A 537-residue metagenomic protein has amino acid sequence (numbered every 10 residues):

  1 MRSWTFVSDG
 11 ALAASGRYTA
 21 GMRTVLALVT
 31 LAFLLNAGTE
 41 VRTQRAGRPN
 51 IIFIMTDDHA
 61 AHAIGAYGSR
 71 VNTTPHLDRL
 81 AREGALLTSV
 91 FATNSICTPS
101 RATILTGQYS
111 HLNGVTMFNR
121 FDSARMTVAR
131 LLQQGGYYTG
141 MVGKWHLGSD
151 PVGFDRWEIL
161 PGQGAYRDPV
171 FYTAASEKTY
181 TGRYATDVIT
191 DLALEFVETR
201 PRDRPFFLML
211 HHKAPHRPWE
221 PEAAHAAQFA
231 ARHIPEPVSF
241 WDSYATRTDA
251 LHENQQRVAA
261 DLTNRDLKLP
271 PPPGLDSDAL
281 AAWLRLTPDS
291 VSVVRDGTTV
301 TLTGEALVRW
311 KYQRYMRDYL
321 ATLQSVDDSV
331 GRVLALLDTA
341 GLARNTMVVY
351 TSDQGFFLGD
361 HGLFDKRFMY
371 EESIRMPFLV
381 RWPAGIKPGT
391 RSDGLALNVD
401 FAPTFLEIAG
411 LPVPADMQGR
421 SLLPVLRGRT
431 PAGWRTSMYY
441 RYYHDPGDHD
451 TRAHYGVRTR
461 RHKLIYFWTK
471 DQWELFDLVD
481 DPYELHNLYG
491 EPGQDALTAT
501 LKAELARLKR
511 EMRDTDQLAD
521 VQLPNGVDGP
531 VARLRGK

Functional and structural regions predicted by a protein language model:
V25-N36: Bacterial N-terminal signal peptides
V41-W468, Q472-W473, P482-A503, R510 (+1 more regions): Formylglycine-dependent sulfatase
R513-Q517, V521: C-terminal "closing" transmembrane helix and its immediate cytosolic amphipathic cap in multi-pass membrane proteins
